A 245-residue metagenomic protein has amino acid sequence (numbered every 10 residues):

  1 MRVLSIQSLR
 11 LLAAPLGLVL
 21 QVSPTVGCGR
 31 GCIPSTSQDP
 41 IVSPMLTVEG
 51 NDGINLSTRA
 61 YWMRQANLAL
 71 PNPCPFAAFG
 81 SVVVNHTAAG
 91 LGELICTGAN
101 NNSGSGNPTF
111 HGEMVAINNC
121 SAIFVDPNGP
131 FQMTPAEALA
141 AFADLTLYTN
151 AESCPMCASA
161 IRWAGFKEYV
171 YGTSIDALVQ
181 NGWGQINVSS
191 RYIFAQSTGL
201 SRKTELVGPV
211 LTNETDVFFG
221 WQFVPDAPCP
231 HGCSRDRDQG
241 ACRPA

Functional and structural regions predicted by a protein language model:
M1-P24: Fungal secretory targeting signals
R2, S23-P73, A143, S153 (+1 more regions): Zinc-dependent deaminase
A78-H86: Short beta-strand scaffold segments in enzyme catalytic cores
N85-I95: Short, glycine-anchored, charge-dense loop/turn motifs used at functional sites
L94-N102: Short beta->alpha transition motifs characteristic of CBS
C96, E113-T134, A138: Glycine/small-residue-rich phosphate/adenosyl-binding loop
N101-V115: A short, polar/charged loop-to-alpha-helix boundary motif
E137-E152: Immediate flanking context of iron-sulfur cluster ligation sites
